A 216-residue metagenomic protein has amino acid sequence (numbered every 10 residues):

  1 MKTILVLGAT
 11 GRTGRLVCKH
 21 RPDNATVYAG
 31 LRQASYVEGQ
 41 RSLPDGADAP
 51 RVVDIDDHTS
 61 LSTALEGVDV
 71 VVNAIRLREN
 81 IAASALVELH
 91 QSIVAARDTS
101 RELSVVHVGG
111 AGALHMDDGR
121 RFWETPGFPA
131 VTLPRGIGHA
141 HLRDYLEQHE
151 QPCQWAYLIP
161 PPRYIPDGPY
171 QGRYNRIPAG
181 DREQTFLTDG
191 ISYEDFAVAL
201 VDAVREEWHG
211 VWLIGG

Functional and structural regions predicted by a protein language model:
K2-N24: N-terminal Rossmann NAD(P)H-binding glycine-rich loop of SDR-like oxidoreductase domains
T10, Y28, Q91-G136, Q148 (+1 more regions): Conserved Rossmann-fold NAD(P)-dependent oxidoreductase catalytic core, especially the SDR/UDP-sugar
A25-V37: Conserved glycine-rich Rossmann-like NAD(P)H-binding loop of the short-chain dehydrogenase/reductase
S35-T99: NAD(P)H-binding glycine-rich loop region in Rossmannoid oxidoreductase-like domains and their noncatalytic homologs
G119, Q151-P152, I165-R173, A203-V211: Glycine/proline-rich active-site loop of Rossmann-fold NAD(P)-dependent oxidoreductases
G138, L187-D202: Substrate-positioning beta->alpha
D144-P166: Conserved beta-loop-beta element that borders a ligand/cofactor-binding pocket
N175-I191: A conserved pocket-lining segment of Rossmann-fold NAD(P)-dependent short-chain dehydrogenase/reductase
